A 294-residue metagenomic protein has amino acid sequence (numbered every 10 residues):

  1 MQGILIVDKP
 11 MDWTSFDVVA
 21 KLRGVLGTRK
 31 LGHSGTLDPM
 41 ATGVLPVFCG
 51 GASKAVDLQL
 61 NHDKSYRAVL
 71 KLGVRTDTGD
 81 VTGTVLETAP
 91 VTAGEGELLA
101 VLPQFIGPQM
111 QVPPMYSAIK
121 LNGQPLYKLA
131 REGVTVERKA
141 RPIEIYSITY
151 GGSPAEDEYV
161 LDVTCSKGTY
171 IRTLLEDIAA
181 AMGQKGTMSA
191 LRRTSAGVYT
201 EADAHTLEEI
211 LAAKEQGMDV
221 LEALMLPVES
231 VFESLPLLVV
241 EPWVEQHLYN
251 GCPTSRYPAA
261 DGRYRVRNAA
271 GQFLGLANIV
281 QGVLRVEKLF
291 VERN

Functional and structural regions predicted by a protein language model:
M1-P10, F16-H33, L37, A41-V44 (+3 more regions): Accessory RNA 3′-end/elbow-binding domains used by RNA modification enzymes
M1-S166, T173-H205: Catalytic cores of RNA-modifying enzymes
